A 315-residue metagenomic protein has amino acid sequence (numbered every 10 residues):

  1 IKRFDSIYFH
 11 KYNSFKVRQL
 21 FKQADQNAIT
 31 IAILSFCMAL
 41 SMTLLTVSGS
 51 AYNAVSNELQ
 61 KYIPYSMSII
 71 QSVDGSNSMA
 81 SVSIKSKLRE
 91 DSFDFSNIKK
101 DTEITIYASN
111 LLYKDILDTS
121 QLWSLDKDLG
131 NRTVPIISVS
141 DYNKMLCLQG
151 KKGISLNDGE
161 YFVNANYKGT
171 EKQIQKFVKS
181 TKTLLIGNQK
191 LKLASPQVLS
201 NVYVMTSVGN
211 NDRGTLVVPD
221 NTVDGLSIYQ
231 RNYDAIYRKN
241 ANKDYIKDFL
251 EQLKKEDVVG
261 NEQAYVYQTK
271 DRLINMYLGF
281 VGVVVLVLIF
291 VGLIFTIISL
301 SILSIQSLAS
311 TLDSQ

Functional and structural regions predicted by a protein language model:
I1-A39: N-terminal Sec/SRP start-transfer signal
K2-D5, Y52-L59, S307, T311: Membrane-interfacial segments
K2-Y8, S48, S83-S86: Short secondary-structure boundary/capping segments
D5-Y12, K16, Y265-M276, D313: Juxtamembrane loop-helix boundary motifs flanking transmembrane segments in multi-pass membrane proteins
Q26-A51, N275-S314: Hydrophobic alpha-helical transmembrane segments of multi-pass inner-membrane transport and secretion
L44-Y65: Hydrophobic alpha-helical transmembrane segments in integral membrane proteins
E58-I297: Basic-flanked hydrophobic alpha-helices used for secretion and membrane insertion
